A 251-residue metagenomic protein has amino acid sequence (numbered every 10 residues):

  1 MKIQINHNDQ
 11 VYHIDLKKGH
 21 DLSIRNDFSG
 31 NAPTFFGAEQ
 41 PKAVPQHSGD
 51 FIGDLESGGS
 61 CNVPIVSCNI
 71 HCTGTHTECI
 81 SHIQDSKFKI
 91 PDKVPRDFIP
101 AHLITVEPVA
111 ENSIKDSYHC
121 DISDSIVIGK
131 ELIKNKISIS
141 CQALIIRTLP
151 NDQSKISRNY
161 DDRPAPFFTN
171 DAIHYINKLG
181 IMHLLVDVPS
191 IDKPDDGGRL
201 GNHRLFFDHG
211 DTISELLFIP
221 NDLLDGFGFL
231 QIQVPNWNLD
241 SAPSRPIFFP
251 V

Functional and structural regions predicted by a protein language model:
M1-V251: Active-/binding-site microenvironments in catalytic and ligand-binding cores
